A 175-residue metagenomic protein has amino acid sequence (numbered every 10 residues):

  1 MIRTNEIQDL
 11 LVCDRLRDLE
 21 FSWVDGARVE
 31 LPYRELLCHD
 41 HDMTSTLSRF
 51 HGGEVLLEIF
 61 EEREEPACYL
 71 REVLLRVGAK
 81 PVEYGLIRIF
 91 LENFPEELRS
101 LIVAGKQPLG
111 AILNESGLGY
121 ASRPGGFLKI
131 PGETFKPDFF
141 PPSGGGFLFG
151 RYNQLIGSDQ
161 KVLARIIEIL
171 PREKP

Functional and structural regions predicted by a protein language model:
M1-P175: Composition-driven recognition of glycine/serine/threonine/acidic- and proline-rich low-complexity segments and repeats
